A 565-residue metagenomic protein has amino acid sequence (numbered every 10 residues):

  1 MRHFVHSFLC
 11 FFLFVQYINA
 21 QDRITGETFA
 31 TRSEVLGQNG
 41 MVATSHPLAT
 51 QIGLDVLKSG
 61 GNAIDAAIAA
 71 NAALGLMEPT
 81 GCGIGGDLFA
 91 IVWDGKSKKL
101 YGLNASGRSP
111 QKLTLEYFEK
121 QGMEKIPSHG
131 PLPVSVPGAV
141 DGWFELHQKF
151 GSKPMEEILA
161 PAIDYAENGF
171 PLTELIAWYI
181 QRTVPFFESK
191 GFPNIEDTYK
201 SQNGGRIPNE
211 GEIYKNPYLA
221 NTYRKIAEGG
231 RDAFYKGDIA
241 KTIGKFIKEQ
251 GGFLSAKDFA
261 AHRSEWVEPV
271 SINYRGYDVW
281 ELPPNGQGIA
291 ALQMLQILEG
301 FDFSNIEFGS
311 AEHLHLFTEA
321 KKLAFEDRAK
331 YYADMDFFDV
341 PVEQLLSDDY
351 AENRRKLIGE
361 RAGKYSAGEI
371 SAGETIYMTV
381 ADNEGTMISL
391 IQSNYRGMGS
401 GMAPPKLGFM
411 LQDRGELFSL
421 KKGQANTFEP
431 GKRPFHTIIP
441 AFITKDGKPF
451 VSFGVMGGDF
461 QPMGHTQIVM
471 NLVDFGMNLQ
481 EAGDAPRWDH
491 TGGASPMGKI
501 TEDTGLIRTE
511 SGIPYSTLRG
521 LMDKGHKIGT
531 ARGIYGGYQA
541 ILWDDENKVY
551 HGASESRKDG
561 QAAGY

Functional and structural regions predicted by a protein language model:
M1-D22: Bacterial Sec-dependent N-terminal signal peptides
Q21-Q51, A63-G229, F234-K236, K241-G286 (+3 more regions): Noncatalytic scaffold domains of N-terminal-nucleophile
V56-L57, D141-K149, G229-K236, K241 (+1 more regions): Alpha-helical support elements that line or immediately flank enzyme active sites and cofactor-binding pockets
L76-T80, G86-G102, F253-S255, T386-V451 (+3 more regions): Active-site rim segments in enzyme catalytic domains, especially the processed small/beta chain of N-terminal
C82, D87-D94, I376-A381, P440-F442 (+2 more regions): Short beta-strand scaffold segments in enzyme catalytic cores
F192, G300-N394, K406-L407, R414 (+1 more regions): Internal maturation/activation junctions in enzymes
W266, A372-T375, H436-I438: Short, small/polar residue-rich loop motifs at catalytic or cofactor-binding pockets
K432, H465-T466, D474-G533: Extended C-terminal subregions enriched in glycine
